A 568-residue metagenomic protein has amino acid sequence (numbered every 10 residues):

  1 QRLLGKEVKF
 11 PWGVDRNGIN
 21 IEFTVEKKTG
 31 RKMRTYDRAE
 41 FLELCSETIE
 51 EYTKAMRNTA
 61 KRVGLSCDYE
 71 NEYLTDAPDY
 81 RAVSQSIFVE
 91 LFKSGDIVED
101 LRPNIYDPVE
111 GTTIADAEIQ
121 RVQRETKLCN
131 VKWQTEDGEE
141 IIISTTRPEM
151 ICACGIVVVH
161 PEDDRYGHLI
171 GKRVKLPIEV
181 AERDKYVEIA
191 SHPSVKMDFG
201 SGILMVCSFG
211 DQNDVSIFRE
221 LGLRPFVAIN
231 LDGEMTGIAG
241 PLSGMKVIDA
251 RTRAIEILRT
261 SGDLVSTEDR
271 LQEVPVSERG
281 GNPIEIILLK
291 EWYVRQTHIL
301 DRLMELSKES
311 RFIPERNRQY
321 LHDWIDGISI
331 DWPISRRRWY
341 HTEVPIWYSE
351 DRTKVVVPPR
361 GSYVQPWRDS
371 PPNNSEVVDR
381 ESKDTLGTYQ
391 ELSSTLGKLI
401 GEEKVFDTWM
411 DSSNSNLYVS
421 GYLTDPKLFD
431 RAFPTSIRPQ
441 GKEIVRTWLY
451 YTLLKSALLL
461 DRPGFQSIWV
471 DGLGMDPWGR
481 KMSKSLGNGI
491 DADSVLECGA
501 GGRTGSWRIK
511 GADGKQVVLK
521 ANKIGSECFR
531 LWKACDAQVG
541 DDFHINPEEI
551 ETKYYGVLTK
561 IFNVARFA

Functional and structural regions predicted by a protein language model:
Q1-K93, I217, K246-L264: N-terminal Rossmann-like or analogous alpha/beta NTP/dinucleotide-binding catalytic cores that position adenine
R2-W12, T29, D107, E118-K132 (+9 more regions): Conserved active-site neighborhood of enzyme catalytic/cofactor-binding cores
K9, E149-D163, T260, V265-Q296 (+1 more regions): Structured, non-catalytic alpha/beta "coupling" segments that mediate domain-domain communication and provide generic
P11, N17-E22, L44-T59, D163-S194 (+2 more regions): Conserved oxyanion/phosphate-binding beta-strand-loop segments in alpha/beta enzyme cores
D15, L91, G95, F218 (+3 more regions): Residue-level signal for inorganic ion chemistry
D37-S46, E70-R81, I203-M205, A239-K246 (+2 more regions): The substrate-binding groove and active-site-proximal loops of carbohydrate-active enzymes, especially glycoside
R62, S66-C67, P78-D232, M304-S335 (+3 more regions): NTP-handling and nucleic-acid-processing catalytic cores
I97-T112, E125, G240-G327: Active-site "lid/cap" and pocket-lining segments within catalytic core domains
